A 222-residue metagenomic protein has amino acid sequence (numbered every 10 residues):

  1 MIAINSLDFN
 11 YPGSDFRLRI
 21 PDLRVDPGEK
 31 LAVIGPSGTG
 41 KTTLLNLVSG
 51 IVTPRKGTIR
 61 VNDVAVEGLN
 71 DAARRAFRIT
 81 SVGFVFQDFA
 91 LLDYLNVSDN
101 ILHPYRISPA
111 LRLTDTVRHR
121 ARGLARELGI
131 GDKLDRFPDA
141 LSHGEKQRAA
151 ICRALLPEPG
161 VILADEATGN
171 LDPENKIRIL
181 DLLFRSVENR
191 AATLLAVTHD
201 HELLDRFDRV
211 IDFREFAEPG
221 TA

Functional and structural regions predicted by a protein language model:
S49: Helix-to-loop junction immediately C-terminal to a conserved catalytic motif
G57-A65: Conserved ABC transporter NBD signature motif
V66-G83: ABC ATPase NBD coupling module
L95-P104: Short coil-to-helix segment of the ABC ATPase nucleotide-binding domain corresponding to the Q-loop/switch region
R136-D139, P157, R190: Conserved signature/switch motifs of ABC ATPase nucleotide-binding domains
F137-L141, E145-Q147: Conserved ABC ATPase signature
I162-D165: Catalytic Walker B motif of ABC-type/P-loop ATPase nucleotide-binding domains
